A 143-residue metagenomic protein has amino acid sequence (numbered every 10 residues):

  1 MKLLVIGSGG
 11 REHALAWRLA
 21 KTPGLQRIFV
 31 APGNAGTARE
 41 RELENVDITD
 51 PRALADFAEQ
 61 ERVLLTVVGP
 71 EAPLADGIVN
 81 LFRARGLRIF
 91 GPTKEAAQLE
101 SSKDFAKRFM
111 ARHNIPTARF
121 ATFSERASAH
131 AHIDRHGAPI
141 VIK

Functional and structural regions predicted by a protein language model:
M1-E95, A127: ATP-binding N-terminal substructure of ATP-dependent carboxylate-amine bond-forming enzymes
L4-V5, L99-I142: Active-site nucleotide/adenylate-binding loops and adjacent lid/helix of ATP-dependent enzymes
